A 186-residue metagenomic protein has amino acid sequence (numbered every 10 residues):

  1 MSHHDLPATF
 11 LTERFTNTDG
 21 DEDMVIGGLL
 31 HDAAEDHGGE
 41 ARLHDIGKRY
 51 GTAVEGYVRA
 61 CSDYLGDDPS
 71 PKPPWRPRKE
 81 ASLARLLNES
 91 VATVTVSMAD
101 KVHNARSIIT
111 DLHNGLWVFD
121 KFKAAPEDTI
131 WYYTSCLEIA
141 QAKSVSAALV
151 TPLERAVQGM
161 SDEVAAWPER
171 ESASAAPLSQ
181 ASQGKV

Functional and structural regions predicted by a protein language model:
M1-V186: Active-site helical microenvironments for divalent-metal-assisted chemistry
